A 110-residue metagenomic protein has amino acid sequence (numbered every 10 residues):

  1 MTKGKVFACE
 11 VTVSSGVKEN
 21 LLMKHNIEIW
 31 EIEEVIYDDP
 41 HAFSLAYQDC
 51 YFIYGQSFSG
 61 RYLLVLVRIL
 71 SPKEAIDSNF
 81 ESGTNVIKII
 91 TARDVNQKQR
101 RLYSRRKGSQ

Functional and structural regions predicted by a protein language model:
M1-Q110: Ribonuclease/tRNase effector modules and their secretory precursors
